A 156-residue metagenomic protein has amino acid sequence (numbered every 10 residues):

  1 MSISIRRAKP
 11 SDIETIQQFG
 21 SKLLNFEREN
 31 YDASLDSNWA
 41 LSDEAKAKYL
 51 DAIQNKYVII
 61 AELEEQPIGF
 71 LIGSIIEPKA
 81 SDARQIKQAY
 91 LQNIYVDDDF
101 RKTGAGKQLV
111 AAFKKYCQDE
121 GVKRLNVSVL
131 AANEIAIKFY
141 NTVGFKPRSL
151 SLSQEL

Functional and structural regions predicted by a protein language model:
M1-E14: Conserved N-terminal entry element of GNAT/NAT acetyltransferase domains
L24-K48: Conserved GNAT-fold acetyl-CoA-binding loop/helix
K48-I60, Y90: A short helix-loop-beta-strand connector motif used in the catalytic cores of GNAT acetyltransferases and, in some
I60, Q66-I75, Y95: Conserved beta-strand in the GNAT
R84-D98, L150-S153: Conserved acetyl-CoA binding element of GNAT-fold acetyltransferases
N93-V96, K102-K115, T142: Conserved acetyl-CoA-binding loop-helix of GNAT-fold acetyltransferases
K107, A131-S149: Conserved active-site alpha-helix within GNAT-family acetyltransferase domains
C117-S128: Conserved GNAT acetyl-CoA-binding A-motif
